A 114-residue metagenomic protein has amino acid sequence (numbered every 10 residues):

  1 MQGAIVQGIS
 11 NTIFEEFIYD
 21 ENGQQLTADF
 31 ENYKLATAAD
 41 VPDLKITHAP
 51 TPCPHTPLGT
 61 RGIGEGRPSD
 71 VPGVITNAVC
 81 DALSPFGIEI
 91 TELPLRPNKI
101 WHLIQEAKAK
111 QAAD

Functional and structural regions predicted by a protein language model:
M1-D114: C-terminal catalytic domains of large/alpha subunits in multi-subunit enzymes
